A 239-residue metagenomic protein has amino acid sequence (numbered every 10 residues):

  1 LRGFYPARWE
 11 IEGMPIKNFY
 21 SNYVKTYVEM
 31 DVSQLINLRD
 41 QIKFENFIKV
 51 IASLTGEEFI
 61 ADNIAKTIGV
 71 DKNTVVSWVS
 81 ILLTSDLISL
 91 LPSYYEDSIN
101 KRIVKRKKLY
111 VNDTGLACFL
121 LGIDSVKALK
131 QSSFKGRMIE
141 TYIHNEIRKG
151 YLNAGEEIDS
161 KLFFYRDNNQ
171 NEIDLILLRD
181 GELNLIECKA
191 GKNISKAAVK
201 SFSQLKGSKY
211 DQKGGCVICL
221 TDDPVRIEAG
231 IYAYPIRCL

Functional and structural regions predicted by a protein language model:
L1-F4: Amphipathic alpha-helical segments of the small helical/lid subdomains adjacent to P-loop NTPase cores
W9-L183: Accessory nucleic acid-recognition modules appended to NTPase machines
L152-A154, Q204-Q212: Arginine/glycine-rich "motif VI" loop of SF2 helicases in the C-terminal RecA-like domain
R166, I218-T221: Short beta-strand/turn micro-motifs composed of small residues that flank or help shape donor/cofactor-binding pockets
N184, C188-G191, S203: Terminal-proximal interaction/regulatory segments of ATP-powered molecular machines
I194-A198: Glycine-rich, small/acidic residue-mixed loop/short-helix segments
D211-C219: Short, hydrophobic beta-strand segments that form beta-sheet elements in well-ordered domains
T221-L239: Domain-level recognition of nuclease-like catalytic cores that cleave nucleotide substrates
